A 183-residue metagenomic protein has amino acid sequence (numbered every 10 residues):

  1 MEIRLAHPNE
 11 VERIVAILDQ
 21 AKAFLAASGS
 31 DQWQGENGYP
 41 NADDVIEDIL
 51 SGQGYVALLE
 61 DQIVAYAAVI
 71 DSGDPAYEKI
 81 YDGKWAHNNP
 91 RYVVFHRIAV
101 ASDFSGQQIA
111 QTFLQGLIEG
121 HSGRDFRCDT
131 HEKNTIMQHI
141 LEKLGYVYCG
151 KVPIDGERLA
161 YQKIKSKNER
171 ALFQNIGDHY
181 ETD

Functional and structural regions predicted by a protein language model:
E2-I17: A short beta-loop-alpha structural element at the N-terminal edge of CoA-dependent acyl/N-acetyltransferase catalytic
A23-D44: Conserved GNAT-fold acetyl-CoA-binding loop/helix
S51-I70: Conserved beta-hairpin
A68-A99, S105: Conserved acyl-donor/pantetheine-binding loop and adjacent beta-alpha core of acyl/acetyltransferases and related
V100, G106-E119, H139, K143: Conserved acetyl-CoA-binding loop-helix of GNAT-fold acetyltransferases
L114, G120-E132: Conserved GNAT acetyl-CoA-binding A-motif
E132-G150: Conserved active-site alpha-helix within GNAT-family acetyltransferase domains
L144, K151-D183: C-terminal "cap" of GNAT-fold acetyltransferases
